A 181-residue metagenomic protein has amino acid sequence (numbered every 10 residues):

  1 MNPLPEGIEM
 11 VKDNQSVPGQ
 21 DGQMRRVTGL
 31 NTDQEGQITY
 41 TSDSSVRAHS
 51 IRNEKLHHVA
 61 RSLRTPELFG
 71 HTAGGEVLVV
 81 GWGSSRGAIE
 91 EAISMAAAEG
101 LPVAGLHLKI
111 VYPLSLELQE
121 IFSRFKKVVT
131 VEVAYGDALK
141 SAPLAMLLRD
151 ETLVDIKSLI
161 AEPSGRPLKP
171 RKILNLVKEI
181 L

Functional and structural regions predicted by a protein language model:
M1-L181: Flexible, low-complexity linker and terminal segments
